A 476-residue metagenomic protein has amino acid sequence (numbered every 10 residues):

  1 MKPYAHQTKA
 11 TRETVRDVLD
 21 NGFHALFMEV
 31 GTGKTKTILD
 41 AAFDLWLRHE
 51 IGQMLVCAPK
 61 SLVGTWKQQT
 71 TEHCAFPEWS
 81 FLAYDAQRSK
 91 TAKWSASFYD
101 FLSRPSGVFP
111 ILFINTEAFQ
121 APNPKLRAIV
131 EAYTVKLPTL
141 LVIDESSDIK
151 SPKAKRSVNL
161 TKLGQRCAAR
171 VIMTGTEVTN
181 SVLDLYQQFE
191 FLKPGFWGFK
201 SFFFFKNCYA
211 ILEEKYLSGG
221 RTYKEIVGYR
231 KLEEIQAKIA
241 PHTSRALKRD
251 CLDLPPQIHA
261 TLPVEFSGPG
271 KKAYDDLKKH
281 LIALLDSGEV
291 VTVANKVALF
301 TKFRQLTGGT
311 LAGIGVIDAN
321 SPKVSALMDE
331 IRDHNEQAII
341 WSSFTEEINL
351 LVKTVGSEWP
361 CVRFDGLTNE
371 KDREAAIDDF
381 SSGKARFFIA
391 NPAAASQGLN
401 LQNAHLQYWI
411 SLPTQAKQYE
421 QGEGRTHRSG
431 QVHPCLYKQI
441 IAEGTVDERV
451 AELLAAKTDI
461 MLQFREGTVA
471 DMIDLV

Functional and structural regions predicted by a protein language model:
M1-R156, K162-R166, K200-F202, K206-G228 (+9 more regions): SF2 helicase/translocase NTPase motor core, specifically the RecA-like lobe 1 inter-motif segment between Walker
L26, M173, I340: Hydrophobic anchor at the beta1->P-loop junction of P-loop NTPases
V30-G31, A168-V182, E190: Conserved helicase ATPase motor motifs in RecA-like P-loop NTPase domains
G31, E117-A118, S147-K150, E177 (+3 more regions): Catalytic acidic motif of RecA-like/P-loop NTPases
K60, A260-V264, G288-L299, H334-V352: Conserved strand-helix element at the start of the C-terminal RecA-like helicase core
M173, P241-A312: Inter-lobe connector of SF1/SF2 helicase motors
Q187, L399-L412, C435-Q439: A short beta-strand element within the Helicase C-terminal
Q415-H433, L454: Conserved SF2 helicase motif VI
